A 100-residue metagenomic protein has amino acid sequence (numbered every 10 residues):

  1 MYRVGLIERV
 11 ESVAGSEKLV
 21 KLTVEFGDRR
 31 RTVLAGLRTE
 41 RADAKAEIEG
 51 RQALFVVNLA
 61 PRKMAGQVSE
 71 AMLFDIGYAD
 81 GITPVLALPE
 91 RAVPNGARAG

Functional and structural regions predicted by a protein language model:
M1-G100: Phosphate-backbone binding interfaces of nucleic-acid-interacting proteins
